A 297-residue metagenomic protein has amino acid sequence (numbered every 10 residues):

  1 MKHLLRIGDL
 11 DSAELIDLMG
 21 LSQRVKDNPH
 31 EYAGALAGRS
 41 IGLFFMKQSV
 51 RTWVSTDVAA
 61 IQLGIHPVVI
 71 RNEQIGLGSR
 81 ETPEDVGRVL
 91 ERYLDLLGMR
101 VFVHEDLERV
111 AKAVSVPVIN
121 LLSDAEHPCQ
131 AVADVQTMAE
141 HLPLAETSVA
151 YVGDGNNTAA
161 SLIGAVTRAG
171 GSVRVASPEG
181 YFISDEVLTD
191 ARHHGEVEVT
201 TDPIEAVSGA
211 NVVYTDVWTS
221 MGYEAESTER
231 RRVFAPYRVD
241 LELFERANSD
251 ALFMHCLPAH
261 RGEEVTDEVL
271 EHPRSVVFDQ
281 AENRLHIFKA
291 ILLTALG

Functional and structural regions predicted by a protein language model:
M1-V54, V58, E126: Positively charged, low-complexity intrinsically disordered leader regions
S40-I41, F45-Y93: Active-site cofactor/substrate anionic-group-binding motifs, chiefly glycine- and Lys/Arg-rich phosphate-binding loops
M46-V58, H141-T215: Glycine-rich phosphate/diphosphate-binding loop of Rossmann-like nucleotide-binding domains
V68-L90, A113, L162-A165, F182-E196: Active-site-proximal loop->helix
D95-A165, H255: Anion-binding alpha/beta catalytic cores of soluble intermediary-metabolism enzymes, centered on
R192-E268: Rossmann-like adenosine-cofactor binding region
E271-G297: C-terminal helix-to-coil terminal segments
